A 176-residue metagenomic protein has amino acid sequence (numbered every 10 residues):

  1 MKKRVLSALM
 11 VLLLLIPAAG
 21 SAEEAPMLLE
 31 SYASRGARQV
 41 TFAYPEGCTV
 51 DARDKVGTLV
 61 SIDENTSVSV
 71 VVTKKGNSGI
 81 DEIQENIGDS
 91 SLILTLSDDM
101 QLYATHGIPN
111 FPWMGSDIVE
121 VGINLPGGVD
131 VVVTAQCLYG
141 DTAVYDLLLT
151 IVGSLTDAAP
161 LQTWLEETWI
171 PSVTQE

Functional and structural regions predicted by a protein language model:
M1-R4, A8: Positively charged n-region of N-terminal signal peptides that target proteins for export
L9-P17: Bacterial N-terminal signal peptides
I16-M27: Sec-dependent signal peptide cleavage junction
A25-A37, L165-E166: Short acidic/polar N-terminal linker immediately downstream of export determinants
P26-Y32, D54-G57, D98-I108: Short, hydrophobic/aromatic-rich segments at coil-to-beta transitions
S34-E85, P109-M114: Secretory pathway targeting signatures of secreted, lumenal, and periplasmic proteins
C48, V133-E176: Surface-exposed amphipathic alpha-helical segments
N86-A143, S172-Q175: Signature of long, low-cysteine stretches enriched in small and polar/charged residues
